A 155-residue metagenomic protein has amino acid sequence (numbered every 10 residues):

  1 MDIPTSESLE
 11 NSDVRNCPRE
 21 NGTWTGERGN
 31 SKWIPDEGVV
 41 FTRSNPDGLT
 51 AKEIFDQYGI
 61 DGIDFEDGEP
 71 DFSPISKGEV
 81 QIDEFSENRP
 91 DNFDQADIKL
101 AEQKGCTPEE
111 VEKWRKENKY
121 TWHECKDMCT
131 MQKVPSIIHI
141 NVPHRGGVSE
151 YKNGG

Functional and structural regions predicted by a protein language model:
M1-T121, C125-G155: Nuclease and nuclease-like effector domains acting on nucleic acids or nucleotide cofactors
